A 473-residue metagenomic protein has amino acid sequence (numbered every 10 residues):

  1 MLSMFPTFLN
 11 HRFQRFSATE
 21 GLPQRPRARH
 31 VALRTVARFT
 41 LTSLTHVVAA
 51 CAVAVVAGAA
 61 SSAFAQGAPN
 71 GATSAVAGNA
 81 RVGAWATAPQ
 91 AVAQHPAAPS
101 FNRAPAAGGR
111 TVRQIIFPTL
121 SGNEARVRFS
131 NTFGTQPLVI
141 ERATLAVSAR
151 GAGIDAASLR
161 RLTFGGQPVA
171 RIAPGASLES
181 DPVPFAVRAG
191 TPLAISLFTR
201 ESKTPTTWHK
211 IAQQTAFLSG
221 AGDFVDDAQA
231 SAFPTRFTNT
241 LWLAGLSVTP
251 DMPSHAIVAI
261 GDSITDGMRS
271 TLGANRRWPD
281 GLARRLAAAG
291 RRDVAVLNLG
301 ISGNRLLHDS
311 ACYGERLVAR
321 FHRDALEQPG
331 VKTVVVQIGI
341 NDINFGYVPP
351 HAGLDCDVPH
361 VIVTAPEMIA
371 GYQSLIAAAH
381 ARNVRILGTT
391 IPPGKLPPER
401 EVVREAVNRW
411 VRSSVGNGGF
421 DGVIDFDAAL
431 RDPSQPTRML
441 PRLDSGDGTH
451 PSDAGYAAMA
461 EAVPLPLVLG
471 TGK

Functional and structural regions predicted by a protein language model:
M1-T40: N-terminal secretory signal peptides that target proteins for export/translocation
L2-T7, L41, A60-I260, S270-L272 (+2 more regions): N-terminal secretory targeting modules
A37-A59: Bacterial N-terminal signal peptides
W85, A106-Q114, P137, E141-A152 (+8 more regions): Conserved SGNH/GDSL esterase-like catalytic core that processes O-acyl groups on lipids and polysaccharides
I260-G261, T389: Short hydrophobic segments within beta-strands
A289, S374-I386, S413-G422: A structural motif corresponding to the C-terminal end of an alpha-helix and its immediate exit/capping segment
N304, N344-G346, A352-L354, I391-K473: Catalytic His-Asp segment of secreted/periplasmic serine-dependent ester chemistry enzymes
Q337-D342, Y372-A406: Active-site segments of SGNH/GDSL-like serine hydrolases that catalyze O-acetyl group transfer/hydrolysis on lipids
